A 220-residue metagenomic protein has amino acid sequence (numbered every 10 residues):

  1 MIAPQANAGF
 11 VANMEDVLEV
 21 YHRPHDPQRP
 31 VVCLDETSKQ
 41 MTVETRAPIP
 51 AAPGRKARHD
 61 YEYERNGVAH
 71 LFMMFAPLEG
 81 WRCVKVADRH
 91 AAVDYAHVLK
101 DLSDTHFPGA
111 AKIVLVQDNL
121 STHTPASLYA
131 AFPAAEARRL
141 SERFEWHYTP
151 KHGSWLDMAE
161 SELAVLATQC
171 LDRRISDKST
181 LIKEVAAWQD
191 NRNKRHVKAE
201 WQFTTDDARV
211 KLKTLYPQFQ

Functional and structural regions predicted by a protein language model:
A3-Q5, T45, T180-Q220: C-terminal domain-tail junction helix/linker
M14-K100, L212: Extended, low-complexity cationic-aromatic segments
C33-D35, M74, G80, L99 (+5 more regions): Mobile genetic element proteins and their domesticated derivatives, centered on retroelements and DNA transposons
R58-E64, E136-M158, R173-I175: RNase H-like polynucleotidyl transferase catalytic core
A69, D118-N119, W146-T168, S179 (+1 more regions): RNase H-like two-metal-ion nuclease catalytic core shared by retroviral integrases and related mobile-element nucleases
R82, A159-K178, N191-R195: Active-site proximal helix-loop segment of RNase H-like, two-metal nucleases, encompassing DDE(D)
V93-V114: Short, basic/hydrophobic alpha-helical segments
A110-T124: Acidic/histidine-rich, metal-coordinating catalytic segments
